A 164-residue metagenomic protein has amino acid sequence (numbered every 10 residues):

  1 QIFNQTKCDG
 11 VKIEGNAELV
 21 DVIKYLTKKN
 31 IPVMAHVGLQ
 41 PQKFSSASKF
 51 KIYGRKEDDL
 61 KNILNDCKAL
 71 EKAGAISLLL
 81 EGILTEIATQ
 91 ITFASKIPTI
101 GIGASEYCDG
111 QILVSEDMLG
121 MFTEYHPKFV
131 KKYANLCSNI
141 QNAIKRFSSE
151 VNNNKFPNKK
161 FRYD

Functional and structural regions predicted by a protein language model:
Q1-D164: Alpha/beta enzyme core
